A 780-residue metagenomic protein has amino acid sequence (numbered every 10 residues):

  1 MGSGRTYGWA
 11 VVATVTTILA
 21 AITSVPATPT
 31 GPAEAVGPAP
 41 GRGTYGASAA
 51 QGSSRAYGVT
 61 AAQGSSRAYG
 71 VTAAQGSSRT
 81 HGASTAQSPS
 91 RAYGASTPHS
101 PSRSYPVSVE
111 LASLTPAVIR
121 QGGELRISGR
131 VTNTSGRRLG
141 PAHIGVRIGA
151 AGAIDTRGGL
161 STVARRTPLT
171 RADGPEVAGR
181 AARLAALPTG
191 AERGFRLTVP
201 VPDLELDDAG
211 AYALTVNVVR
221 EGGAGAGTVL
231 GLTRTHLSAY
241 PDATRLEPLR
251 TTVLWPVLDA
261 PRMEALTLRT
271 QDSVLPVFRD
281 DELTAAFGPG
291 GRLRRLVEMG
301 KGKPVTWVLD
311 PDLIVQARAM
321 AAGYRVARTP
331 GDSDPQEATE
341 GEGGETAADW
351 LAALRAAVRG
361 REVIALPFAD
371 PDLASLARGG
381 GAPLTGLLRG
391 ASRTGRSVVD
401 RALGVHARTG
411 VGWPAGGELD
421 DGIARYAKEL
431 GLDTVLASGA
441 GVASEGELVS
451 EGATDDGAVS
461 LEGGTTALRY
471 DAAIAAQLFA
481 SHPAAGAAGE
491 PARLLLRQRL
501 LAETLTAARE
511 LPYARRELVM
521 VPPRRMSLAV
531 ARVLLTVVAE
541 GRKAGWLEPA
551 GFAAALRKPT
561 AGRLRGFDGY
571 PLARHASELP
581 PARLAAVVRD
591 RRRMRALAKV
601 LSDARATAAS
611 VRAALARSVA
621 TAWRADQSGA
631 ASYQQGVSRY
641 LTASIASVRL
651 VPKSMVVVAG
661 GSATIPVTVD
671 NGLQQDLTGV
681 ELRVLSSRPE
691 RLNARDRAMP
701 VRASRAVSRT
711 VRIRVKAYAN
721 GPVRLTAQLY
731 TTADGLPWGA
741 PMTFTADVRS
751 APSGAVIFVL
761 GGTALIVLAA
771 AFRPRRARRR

Functional and structural regions predicted by a protein language model:
M1-A35, L760-R775: Secretory targeting and sorting signals
G2-R5, A117-Q121, T244, N720-R780: Acidic, serine/threonine- and proline-rich intrinsically disordered appendage/tail regions
R130-R138, T668-Q675: Asparagine-centered strand-capping/turn motif at beta-strand->loop junctions
I148-D173, A224, L685-A698, A733-P737: Short aromatic-acidic-glycine turn motif
D203-L214, Y718-T726: Short glycine/proline/serine/threonine-rich loop/turn segments at secondary-structure transition edges
G227-R355, G360: Active-site beta->alpha N-cap acidic-glycine motif
L283, F287, E298-K301, V305 (+4 more regions): Catalytic grooves of carbohydrate-active enzymes
A608-S618, W623, Q627-P752: Membrane-proximal extracellular "stem/stalk" segments of glycoproteins immediately N-terminal to a transmembrane helix
